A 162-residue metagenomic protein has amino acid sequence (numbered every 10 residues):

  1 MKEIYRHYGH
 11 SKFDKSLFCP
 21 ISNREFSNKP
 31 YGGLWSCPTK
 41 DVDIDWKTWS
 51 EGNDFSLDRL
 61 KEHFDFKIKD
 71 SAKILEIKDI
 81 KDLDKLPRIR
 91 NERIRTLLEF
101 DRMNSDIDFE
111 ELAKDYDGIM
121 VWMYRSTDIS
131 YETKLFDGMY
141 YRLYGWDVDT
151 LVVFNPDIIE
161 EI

Functional and structural regions predicted by a protein language model:
M1-I21, E51-I162: Active-site and NAD+-binding cores of ADP-ribose-processing enzymes
Y8, S16-C37: A short, exposed loop/beta-hairpin motif centered on an aromatic-Gly-Thr core
D14, Y31, V42-D45, R142: Acidic, low-complexity intrinsically disordered regions
L34-L57: Aromatic- and glycine-enriched beta-alpha-beta binding-site module
